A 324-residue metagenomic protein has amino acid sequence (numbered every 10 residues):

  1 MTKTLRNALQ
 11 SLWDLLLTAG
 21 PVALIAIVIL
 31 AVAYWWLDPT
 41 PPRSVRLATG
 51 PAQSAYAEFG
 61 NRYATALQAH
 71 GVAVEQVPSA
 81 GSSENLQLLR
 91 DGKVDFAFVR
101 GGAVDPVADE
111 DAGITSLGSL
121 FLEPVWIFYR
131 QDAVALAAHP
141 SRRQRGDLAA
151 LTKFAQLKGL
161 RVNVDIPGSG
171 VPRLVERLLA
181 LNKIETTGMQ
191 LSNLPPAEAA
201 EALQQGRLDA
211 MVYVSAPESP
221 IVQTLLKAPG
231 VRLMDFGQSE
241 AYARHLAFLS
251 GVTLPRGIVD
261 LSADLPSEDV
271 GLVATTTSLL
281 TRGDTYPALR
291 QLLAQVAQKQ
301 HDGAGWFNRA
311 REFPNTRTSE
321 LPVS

Functional and structural regions predicted by a protein language model:
M1-S83, E110-G113, G118-L122, D302-S324: N-terminal hydrophobic or amphipathic helices and topogenic motifs
Q10-D14, P21-V22, S119-P172, A180: A conserved helix-loop-strand patch within extracytoplasmic ligand-binding domains of the periplasmic binding
A48-A52, L157-S169, L194, R282-G283: Short beta-strand->loop
N61-H70, V171-L191, Q204-R207, L226: Ligand-binding cleft/hinge of the Venus flytrap
P78-S82, G92-D105, P196, V212-S219 (+1 more regions): Beta->alpha turn/N-cap motifs
L89-R100, V107-P124: Short beta-strand-centered segments that line the small-molecule binding cleft or hinge of alpha/beta clamshell
V134-L136, I184-A274, T285: Pocket-lining segment of extracytoplasmic ligand-binding domains
L261-S324: Segments of small-molecule ligand-sensing domains
